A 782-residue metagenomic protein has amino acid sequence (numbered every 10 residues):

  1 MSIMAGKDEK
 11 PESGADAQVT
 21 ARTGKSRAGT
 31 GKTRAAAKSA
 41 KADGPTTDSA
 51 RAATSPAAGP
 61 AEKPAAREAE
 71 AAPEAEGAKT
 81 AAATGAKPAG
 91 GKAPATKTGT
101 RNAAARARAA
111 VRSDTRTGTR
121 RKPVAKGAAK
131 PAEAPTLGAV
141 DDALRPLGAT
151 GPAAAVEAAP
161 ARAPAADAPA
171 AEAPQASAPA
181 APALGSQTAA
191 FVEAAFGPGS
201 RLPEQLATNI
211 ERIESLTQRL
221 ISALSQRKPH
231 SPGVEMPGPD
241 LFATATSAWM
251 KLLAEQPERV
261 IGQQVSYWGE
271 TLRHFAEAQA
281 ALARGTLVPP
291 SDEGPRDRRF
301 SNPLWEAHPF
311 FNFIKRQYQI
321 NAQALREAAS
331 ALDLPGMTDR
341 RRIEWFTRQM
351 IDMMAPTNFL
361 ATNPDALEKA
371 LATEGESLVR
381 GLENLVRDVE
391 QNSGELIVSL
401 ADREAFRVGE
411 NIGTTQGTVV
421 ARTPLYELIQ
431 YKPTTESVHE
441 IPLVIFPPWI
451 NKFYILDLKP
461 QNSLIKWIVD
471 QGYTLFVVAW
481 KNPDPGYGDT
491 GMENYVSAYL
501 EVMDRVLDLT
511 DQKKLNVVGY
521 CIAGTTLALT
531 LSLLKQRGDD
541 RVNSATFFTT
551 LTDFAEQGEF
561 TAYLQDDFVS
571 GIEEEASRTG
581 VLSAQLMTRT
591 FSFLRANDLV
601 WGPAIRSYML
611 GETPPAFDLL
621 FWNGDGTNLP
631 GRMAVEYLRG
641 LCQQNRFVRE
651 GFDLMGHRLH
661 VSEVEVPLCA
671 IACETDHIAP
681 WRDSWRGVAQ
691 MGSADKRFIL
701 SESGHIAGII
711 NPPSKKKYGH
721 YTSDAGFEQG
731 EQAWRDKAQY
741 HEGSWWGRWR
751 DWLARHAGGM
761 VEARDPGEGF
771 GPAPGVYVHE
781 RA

Functional and structural regions predicted by a protein language model:
S2-E427, V438-H439, F476, G687-A689 (+5 more regions): Amphipathic, low-complexity, repeat-rich surface-exposed segments
L334-K369, D508, Q512, T526 (+2 more regions): Alpha/beta-hydrolase-fold enzymes
T435-L509, G558-E559, P712-G730: Cap/lid segment of the alpha/beta-hydrolase catalytic domain
T510-I522: Alpha/beta-hydrolase fold nucleophile elbow
N623-L659, V666-P667: Mobile cap/lid helix-loop segments that gate and shape the active-site cleft of serine hydrolases
A670-A672: Short beta-strand/loop motif that positions the catalytic acidic residue of the alpha/beta-hydrolase fold
T675-A679: Acidic catalytic loop of the alpha/beta-hydrolase fold
P680-Q690: Short alpha-helix in the alpha/beta-hydrolase fold that links the catalytic acid
